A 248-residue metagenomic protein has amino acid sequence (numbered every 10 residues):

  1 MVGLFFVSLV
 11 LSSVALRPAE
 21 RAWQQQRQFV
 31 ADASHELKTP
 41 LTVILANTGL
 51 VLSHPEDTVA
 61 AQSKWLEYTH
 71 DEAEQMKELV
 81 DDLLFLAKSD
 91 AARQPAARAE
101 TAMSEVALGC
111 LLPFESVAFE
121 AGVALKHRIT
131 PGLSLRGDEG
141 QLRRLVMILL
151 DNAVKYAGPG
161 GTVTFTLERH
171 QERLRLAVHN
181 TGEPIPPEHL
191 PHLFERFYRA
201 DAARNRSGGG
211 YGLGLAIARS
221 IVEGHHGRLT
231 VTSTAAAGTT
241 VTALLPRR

Functional and structural regions predicted by a protein language model:
L52-V59: Short acidic helix/loop segment immediately C-terminal to the autophosphorylated histidine in two-component histidine
D71-M76: Short alpha-helical segment of the dimerization/phosphotransfer core of two-component systems
A91-A96, S134-G137: Conserved micro-motifs of the catalytic ATP-binding
A97-E100, F119, A124-L133: Conserved catalytic submotifs in the C-terminal HATPase_c
G160-E172: Short beta-strand/loop element within the Bergerat-fold HATPase_c
I185-R199: Short conserved segment of the HATPase_c
H226-R228: Conserved glycine-rich
